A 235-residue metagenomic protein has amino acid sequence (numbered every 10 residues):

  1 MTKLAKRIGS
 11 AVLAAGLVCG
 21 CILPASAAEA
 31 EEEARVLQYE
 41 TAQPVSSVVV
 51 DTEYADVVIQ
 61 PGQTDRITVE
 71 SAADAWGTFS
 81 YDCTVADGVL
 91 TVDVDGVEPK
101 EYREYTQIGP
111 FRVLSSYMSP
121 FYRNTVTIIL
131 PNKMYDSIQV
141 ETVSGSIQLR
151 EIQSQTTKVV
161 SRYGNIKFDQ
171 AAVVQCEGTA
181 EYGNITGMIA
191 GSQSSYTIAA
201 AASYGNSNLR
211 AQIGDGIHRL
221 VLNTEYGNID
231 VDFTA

Functional and structural regions predicted by a protein language model:
M1-V36: Gram-positive cell-envelope targeting signals
V12-L13, L17, Y135-E141: Extracellular-facing segments of soluble proteins and assemblies that are Gly/Ser/Thr-biased and enriched in aromatics
A28-G88, E151, I229-A235: Short linear S-[DN]-x-LW-Φ motif typified by the pepsin-like aspartic protease active-site region
L37-Y39, D56-P61, F79-D82, T125-P131 (+6 more regions): Short, T/G/N/S-enriched strand-turn elements that build extracellular solenoid repeat scaffolds
P44, E53, Q63, A86 (+12 more regions): Repetitive beta-strand solenoid architecture
P61, K100-P131: Extended Gly/Ser/Thr-rich low-complexity repeat segments, especially those forming or decorating extracellular
G77-G109: Mid-chain, structured segments of secreted extracytoplasmic proteins
V160, N165-A235: Short, surface-exposed interaction patches in beta-rich subdomains that mediate adhesion/assembly near membranes
